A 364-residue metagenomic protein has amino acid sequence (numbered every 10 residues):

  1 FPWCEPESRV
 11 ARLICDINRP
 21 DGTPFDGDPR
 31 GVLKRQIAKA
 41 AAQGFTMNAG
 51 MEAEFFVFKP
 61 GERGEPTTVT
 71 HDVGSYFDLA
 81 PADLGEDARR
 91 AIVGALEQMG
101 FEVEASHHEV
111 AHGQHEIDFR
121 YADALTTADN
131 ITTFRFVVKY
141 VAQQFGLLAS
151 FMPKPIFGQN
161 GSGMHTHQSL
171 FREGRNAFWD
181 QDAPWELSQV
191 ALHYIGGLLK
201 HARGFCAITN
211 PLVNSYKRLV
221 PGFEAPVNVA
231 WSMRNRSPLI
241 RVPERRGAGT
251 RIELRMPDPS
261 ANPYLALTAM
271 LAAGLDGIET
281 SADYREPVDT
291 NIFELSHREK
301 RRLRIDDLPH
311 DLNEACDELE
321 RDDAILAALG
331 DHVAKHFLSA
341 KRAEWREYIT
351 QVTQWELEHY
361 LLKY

Functional and structural regions predicted by a protein language model:
F1-Y364: Glycine-rich, acidic/polar active-site loops that bind/position phosphate-bearing ligands
